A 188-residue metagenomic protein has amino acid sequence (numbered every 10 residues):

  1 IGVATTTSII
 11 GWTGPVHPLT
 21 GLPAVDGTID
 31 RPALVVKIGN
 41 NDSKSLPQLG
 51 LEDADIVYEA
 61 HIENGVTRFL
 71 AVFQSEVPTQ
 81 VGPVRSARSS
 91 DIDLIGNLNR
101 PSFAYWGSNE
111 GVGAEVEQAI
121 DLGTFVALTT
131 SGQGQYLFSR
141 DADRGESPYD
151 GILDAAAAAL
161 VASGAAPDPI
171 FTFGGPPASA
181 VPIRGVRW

Functional and structural regions predicted by a protein language model:
G2-I56, E63-W188: A surface/extracellular/periplasmic glyco- and lipid-processing/surface-interacting theme
